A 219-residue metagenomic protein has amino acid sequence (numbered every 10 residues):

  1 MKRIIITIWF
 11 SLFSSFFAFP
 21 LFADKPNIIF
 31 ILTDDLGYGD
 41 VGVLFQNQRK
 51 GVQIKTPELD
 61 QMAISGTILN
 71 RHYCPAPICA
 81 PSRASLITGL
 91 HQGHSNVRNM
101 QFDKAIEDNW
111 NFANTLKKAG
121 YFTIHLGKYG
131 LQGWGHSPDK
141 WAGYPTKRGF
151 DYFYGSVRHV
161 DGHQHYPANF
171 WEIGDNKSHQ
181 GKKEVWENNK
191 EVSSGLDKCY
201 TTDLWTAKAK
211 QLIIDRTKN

Functional and structural regions predicted by a protein language model:
K2, L21-N219: Formylglycine-dependent sulfatase
T7-A18: Bacterial N-terminal signal peptides
